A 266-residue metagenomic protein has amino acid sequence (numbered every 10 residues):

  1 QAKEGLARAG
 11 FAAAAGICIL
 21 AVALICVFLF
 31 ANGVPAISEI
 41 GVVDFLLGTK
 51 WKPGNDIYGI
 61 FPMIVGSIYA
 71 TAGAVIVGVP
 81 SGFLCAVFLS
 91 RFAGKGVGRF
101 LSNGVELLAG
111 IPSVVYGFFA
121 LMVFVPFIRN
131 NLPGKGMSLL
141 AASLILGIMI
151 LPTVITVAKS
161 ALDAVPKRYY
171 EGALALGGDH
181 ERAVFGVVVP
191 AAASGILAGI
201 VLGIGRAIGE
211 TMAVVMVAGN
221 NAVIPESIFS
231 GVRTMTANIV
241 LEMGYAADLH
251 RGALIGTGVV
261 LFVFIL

Functional and structural regions predicted by a protein language model:
A2-G10, F30-A74, G94-K95, L241-G252: Periplasmic/extracellular loop-to-transmembrane helix junction in inner-membrane transport proteins
E4, S81, C85, L89 (+3 more regions): Amphipathic cytosolic juxtamembrane alpha-helices at the membrane-cytosol interface of multi-pass membrane transporters
R8-A9, S81-A120: Cytoplasmic-entry segments and transmembrane alpha-helices of multi-pass inner-membrane transporters
A14-A31: N-terminal signal-anchor transmembrane alpha helix
L20, S67, T71, V75-F83 (+7 more regions): Hydrophobic positions within alpha-helical transmembrane segments of bacterial inner-membrane proteins
E106-G147: Generic hydrophobic transmembrane alpha-helix motif, especially the helices
V157-A158, H180-M216: Transmembrane alpha-helices
V214-F262: Interhelical loop and adjacent transmembrane-helix boundary motif in polytopic membrane transport permeases
